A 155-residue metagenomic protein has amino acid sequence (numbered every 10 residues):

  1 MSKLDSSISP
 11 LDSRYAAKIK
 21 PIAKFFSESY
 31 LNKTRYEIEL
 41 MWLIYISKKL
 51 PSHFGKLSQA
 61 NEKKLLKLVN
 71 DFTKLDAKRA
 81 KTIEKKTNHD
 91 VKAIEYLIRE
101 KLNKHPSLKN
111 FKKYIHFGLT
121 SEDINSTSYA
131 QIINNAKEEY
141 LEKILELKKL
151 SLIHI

Functional and structural regions predicted by a protein language model:
M1-L152: A helix-coil-helix interface module used to build multimeric assemblies and to scaffold catalytic/cofactor sites
